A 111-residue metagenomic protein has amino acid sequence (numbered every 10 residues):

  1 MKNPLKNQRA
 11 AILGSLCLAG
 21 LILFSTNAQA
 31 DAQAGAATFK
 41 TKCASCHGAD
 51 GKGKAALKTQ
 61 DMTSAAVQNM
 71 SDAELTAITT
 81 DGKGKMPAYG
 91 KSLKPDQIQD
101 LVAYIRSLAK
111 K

Functional and structural regions predicted by a protein language model:
M1-Q33, K111: N-terminal export/targeting leaders of redox proteins
K2-G14, H47-D50, N69-E74, Y89-S107: Periplasmic c-type cytochrome electron-transfer domains
A19, L23, T80, K85 (+3 more regions): Generic alpha-helical propensity signal that fires on short helical segments and nearby coil/disordered stretches
A19-L23, A28, C43, T59-D61 (+1 more regions): Ubiquitous "structural anchor" signal
A32-Q60, A77, D81-P87, S107-K111: Periplasmic/extracellular electron-transfer cofactor-ligation site, primarily the c-type cytochrome heme-c attachment
A65: Conserved protein-kinase N-lobe ATP-binding Lys motif
Q68-N69, G82: Transmembrane alpha-helical core positions of polytopic small-molecule transporters
